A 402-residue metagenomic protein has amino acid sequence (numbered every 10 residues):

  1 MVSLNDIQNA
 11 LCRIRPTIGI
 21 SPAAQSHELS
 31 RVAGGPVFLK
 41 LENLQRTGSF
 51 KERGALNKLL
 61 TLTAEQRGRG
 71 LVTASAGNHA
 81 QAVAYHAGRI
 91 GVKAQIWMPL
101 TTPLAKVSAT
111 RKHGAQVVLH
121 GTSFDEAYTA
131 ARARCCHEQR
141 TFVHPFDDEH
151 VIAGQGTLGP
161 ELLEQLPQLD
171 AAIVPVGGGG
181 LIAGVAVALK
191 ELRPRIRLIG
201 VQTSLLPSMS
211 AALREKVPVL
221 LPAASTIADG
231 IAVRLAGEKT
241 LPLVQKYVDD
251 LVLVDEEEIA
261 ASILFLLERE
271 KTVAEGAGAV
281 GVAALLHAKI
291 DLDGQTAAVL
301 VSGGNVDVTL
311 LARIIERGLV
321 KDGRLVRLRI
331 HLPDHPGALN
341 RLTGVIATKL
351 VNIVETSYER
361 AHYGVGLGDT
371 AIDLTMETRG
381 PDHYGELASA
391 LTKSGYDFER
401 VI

Functional and structural regions predicted by a protein language model:
M1-I402: PLP-dependent amino-acid enzyme catalytic core
